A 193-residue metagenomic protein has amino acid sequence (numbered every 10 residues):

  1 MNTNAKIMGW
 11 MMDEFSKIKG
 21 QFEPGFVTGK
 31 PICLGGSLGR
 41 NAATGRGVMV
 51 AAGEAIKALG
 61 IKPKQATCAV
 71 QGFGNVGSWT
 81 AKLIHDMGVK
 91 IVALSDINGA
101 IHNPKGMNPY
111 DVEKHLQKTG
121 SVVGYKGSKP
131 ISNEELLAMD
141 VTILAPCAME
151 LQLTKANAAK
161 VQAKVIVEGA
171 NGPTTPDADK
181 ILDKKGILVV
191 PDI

Functional and structural regions predicted by a protein language model:
M1-G36: N-terminal ligand-binding/catalytic initiation module
T3-I7, G77-S78, G99-N103, L151-K155 (+1 more regions): Flexible loop/turn segments at secondary-structure boundaries
K17, G53-A58, C147-E150, G172: Conserved helix-loop functional segments at active or binding sites
Q21-V27, A93-D96, A145-P146, V167-E168 (+1 more regions): General beta-strand structural signal in soluble alpha/beta enzymes
T28-K30, G36-A138: Glycine-rich phosphate/diphosphate-binding loop of Rossmann-like nucleotide-binding domains
L116, I143-A145: N-terminal nucleophile
L136-I143, V161-A163: Short acidic/histidine-rich motifs immediately flanking catalytic phosphotransfer sites in two-component signaling
A148-I193: Rossmann-fold NAD(P)-binding glycine/threonine-rich loop
